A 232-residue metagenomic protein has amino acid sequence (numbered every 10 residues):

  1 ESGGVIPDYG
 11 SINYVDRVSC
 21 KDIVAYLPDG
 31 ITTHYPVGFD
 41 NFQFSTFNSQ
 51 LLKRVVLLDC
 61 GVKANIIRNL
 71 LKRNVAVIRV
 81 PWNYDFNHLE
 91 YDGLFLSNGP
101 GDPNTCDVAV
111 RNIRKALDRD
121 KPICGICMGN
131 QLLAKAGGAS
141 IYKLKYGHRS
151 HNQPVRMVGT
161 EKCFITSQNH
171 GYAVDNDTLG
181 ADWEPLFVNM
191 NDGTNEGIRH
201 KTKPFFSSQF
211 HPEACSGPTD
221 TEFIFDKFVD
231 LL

Functional and structural regions predicted by a protein language model:
E1-N83, P103, C215-G217, K227-L232: RNA-binding accessory domains that recognize and position tRNA/RNA substrates
R54-D59, T166-S167, F206-F210: Active-site-proximal beta-strand elements of phosphoester/diester hydrolases
R54-G125, L132: Phosphate-binding active sites in nucleotide-utilizing proteins
F86-E90, L132-A134, N176-G180, R199: Short loop/helix-cap segments at secondary-structure boundaries that form the rim of catalytic
N98-N176, G217-K227: Cysteine-nucleophile active-site neighborhood
E161-K203: Catalytic beta-strand/loop cores that center a nucleophilic Ser/Cys/Thr and support acyl-enzyme chemistry
G197-L232: A glycine-centered loop/beta-turn motif at secondary-structure junctions
